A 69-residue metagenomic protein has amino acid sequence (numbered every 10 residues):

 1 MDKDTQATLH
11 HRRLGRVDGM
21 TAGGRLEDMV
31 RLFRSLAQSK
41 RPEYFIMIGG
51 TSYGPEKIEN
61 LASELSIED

Functional and structural regions predicted by a protein language model:
M1-V17: Short aromatic-glycine-(Arg/Gly/Cys) micro-motifs in beta-strand/loop hairpins
R12-L14, L26, T51: Generic structural motif
V17-G24: A short, exposed loop/beta-hairpin motif centered on an aromatic-Gly-Thr core
M20, F33, G49-T51: Compositionally biased, intrinsically disordered low-complexity segments
G24-S39: A short, charged, amphipathic alpha-helix used as a generic interaction element across diverse proteins
S39-D69: Short, mixed-charge low-complexity intrinsically disordered segments
